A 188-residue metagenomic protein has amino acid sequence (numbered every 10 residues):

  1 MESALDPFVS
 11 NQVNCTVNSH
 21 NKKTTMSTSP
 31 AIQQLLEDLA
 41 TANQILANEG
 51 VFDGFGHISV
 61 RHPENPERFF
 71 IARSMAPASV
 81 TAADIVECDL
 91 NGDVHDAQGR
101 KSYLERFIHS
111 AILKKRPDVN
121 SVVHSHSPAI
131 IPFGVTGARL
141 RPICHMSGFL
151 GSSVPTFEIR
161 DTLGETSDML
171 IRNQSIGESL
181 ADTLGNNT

Functional and structural regions predicted by a protein language model:
N18, K22-T188: Glycine-rich flexible loops
